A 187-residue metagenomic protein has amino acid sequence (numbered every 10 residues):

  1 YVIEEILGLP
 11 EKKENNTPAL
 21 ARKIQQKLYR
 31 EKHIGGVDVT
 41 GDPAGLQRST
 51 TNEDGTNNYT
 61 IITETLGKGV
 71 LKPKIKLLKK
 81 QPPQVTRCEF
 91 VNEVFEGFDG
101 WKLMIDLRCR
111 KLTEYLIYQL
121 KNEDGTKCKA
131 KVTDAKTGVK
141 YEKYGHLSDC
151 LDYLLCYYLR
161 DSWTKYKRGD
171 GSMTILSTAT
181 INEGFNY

Functional and structural regions predicted by a protein language model:
Y1-K136, D161, I175, E183-Y187: Mg2+-dependent endonuclease catalytic cores in nucleic-acid-processing enzymes, primarily RNase H-like
T137-K167: Acidic, Mg2+-coordinating catalytic module of metal-dependent nucleases/exonucleases that use a two-metal-ion mechanism
W163-T178: Charge-dense, low-complexity polyampholytic segments
